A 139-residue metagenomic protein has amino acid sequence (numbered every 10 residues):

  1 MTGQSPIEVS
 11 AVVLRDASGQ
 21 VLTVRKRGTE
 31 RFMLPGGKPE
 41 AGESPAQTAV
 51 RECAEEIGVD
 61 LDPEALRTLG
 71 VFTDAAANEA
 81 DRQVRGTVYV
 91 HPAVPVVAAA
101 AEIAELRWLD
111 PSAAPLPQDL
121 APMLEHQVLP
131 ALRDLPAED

Functional and structural regions predicted by a protein language model:
M1-T2, A137-D139: Actinobacteria-biased recognition of intrinsically disordered, low-complexity terminal regions
M1-V21, K38: Conserved N-terminal beta-strand and adjoining loop/helix that marks the start of the Nudix/MutT-like hydrolase domain
E8-S10, G19, V84-T87, A104: Change "...and in nucleic-acid phosphodiester-cleaving endonucleases..." to "...and in nucleic-acid processing enzymes
L14-R15, T23, H91, W108: Conserved hydrophobic "DFG−1" position in protein kinase catalytic cores
K26: Short loop/turn segments immediately following the C-termini of beta-strands
L34-L69: The catalytic Nudix box helix
F72-A98: Active-site-adjacent beta-strand/loop module that shapes the phosphate/pyrophosphate-binding cleft
V88-V90, A98-P136: NUDIX/MutT-family hydrolases
